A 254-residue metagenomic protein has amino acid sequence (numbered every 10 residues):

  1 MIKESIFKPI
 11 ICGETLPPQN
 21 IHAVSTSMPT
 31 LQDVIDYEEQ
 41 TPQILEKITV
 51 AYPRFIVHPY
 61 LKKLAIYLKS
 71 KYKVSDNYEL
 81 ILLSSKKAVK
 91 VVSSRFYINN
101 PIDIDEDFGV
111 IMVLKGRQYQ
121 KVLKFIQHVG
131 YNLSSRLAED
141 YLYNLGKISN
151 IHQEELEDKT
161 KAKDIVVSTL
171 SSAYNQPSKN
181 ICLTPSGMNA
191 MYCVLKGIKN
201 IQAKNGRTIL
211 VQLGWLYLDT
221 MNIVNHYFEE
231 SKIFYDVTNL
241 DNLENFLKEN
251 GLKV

Functional and structural regions predicted by a protein language model:
M1-N189, C193, G197-N200, T208 (+1 more regions): Conserved N-terminal alpha-helix of the aminotransferase class I/II PLP-enzyme fold
K248-V254: Short acidic/histidine-rich motifs immediately flanking catalytic phosphotransfer sites in two-component signaling
